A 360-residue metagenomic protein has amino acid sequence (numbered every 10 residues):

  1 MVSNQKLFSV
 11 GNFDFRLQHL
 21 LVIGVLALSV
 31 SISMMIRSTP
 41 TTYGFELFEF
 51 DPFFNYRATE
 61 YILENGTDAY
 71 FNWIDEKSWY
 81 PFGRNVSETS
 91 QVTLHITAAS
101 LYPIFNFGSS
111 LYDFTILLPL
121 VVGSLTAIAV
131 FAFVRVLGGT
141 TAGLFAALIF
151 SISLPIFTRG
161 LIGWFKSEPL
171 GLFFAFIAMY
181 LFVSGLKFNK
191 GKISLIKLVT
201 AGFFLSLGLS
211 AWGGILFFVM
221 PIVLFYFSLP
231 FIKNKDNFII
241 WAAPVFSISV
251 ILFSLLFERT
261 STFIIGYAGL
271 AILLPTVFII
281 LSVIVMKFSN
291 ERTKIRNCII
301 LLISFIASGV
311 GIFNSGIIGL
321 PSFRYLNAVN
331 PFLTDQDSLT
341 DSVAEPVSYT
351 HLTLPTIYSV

Functional and structural regions predicted by a protein language model:
M1-T39, F50, L144, I279-A307: Start-transfer (signal-anchor) and selected internal transmembrane alpha helices of multi-pass inner/ER membrane
L17, L21, F107-L118, G139-A146 (+1 more regions): Membrane-interface starts of transmembrane alpha-helices
S29-S33, Y70-E76, L118-V136, A142-N189 (+2 more regions): Membrane-embedded helix bundles of polyisoprenyl
S33-F50, T260, F313-R324: Helix-to-loop transition at the C-terminal end of transmembrane segments
G44-A58, T67-E76, V86-T97: Extracytoplasmic catalytic/substrate-binding loops of multi-pass membrane glycan-assembly enzymes
Y80-I96, F105-I128, L161-F165, P169: Loop-to-helix entry region of an early transmembrane alpha helix in multi-pass inner-membrane enzymes
G171, K197-L352: Transmembrane catalytic cores of multi-pass membrane glycosyltransferases and polysaccharide-assembly enzymes
H351-V360: Single conserved hydrophobic/aromatic residue that forms the stacking wall/gate of nucleotide- or nucleobase-binding
